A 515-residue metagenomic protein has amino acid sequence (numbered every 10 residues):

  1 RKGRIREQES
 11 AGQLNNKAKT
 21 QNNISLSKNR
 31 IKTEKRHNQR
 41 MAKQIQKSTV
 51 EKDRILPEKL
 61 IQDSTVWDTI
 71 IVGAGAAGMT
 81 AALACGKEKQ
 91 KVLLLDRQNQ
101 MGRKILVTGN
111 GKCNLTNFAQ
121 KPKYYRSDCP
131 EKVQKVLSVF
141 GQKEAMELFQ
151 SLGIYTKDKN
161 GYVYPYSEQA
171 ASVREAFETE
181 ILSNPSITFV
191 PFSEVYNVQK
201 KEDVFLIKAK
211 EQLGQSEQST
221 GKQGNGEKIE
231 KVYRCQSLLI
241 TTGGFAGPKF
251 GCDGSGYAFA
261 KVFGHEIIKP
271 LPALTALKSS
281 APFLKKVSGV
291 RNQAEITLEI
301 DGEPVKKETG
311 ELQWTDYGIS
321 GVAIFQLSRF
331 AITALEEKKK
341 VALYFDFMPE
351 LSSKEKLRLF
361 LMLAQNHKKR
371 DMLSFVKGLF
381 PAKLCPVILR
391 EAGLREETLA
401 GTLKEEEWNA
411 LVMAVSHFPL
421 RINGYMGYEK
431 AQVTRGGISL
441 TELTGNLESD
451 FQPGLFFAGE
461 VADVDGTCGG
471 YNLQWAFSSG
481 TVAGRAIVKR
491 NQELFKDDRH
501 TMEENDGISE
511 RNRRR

Functional and structural regions predicted by a protein language model:
W67, E227-S237: Core beta-strand elements of the Rossmann-like FAD/NAD(P) dinucleotide-binding domain in flavoenzyme oxidoreductases
T69-L93: N-terminal Rossmann-like FAD-binding beta1-loop-alpha1 element of flavoenzymes
V72, Y233-A246, L312-T315: Short hydrophobic core segments
G86-N110: Glycine-rich FAD pyrophosphate-binding loop
N99-M101, L106-V107, L115-T116, K121-P122 (+3 more regions): An anion/pyrophosphate-binding glycine-rich loop and adjacent beta-alpha core in soluble alpha-beta enzymes
K112-D158: Glycine-rich active-site loop/strand segments that organize a redox cofactor
P191, P386-D465: A glycine-rich dinucleotide-binding beta-alpha-beta segment and adjacent secondary-structure elements that constitute
P191-D203: A conserved short coil-to-beta-strand element within the FAD-binding core of flavoproteins
